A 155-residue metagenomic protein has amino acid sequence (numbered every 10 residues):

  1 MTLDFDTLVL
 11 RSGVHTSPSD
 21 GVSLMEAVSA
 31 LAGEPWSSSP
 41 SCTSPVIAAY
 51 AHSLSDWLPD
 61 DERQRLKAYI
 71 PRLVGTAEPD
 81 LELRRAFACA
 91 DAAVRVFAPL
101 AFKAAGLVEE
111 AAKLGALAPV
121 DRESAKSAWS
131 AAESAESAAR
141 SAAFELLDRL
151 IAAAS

Functional and structural regions predicted by a protein language model:
M1-S155: Short, glycine-biased loop/turn motifs at secondary-structure junctions and in low-complexity Ser/Thr/Pro-rich termini
